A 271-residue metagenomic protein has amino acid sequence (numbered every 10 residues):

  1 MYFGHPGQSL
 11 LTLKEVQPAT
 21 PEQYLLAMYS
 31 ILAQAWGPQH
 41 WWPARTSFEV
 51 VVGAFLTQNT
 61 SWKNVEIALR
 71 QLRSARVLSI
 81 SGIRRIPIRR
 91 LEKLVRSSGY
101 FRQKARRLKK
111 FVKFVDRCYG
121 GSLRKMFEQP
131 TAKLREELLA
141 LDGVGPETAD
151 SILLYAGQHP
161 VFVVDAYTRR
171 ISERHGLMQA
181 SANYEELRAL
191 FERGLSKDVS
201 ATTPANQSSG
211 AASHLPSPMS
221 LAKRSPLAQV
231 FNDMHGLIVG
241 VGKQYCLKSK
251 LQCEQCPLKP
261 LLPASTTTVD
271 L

Functional and structural regions predicted by a protein language model:
Y2-Q8, Q207: Low-complexity, intrinsically disordered or signal/transmembrane-proximal segments
L11-L13, P18-L271: Catalytic cores of DNA base-excision repair glycosylases
